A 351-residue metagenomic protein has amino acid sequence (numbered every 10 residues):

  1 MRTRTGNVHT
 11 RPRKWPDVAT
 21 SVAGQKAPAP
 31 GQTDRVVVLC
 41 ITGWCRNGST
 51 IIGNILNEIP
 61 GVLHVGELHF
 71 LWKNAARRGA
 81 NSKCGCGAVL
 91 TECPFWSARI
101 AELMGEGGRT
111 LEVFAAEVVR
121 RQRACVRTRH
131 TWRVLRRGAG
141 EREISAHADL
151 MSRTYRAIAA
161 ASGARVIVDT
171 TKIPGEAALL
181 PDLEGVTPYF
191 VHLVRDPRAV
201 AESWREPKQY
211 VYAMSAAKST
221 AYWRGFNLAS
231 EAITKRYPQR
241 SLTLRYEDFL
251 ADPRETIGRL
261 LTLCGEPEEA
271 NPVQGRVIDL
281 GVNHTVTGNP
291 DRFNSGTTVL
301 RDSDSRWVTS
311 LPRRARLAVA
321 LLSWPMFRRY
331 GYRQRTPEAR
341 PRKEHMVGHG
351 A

Functional and structural regions predicted by a protein language model:
R2-V38: Extreme N-terminal, non-catalytic leader segments that precede Walker-type/kinase nucleotide-binding cores
I41: Hydrophobic anchor at the beta1->P-loop junction of P-loop NTPases
T50-G61: A conserved segment at the C-terminal end of the G1
L68-I167, L300: PAPS-dependent sulfation machinery
A76, K235-R313, G348: The conserved 3'-phosphoadenosine-5'-phosphosulfate
A157-A161, A229-S241, A315-A318, L322 (+1 more regions): A structural motif corresponding to the C-terminal end of an alpha-helix and its immediate exit/capping segment
D169-K172, L180-R205: Conserved phosphate-donor/acceptor-positioning beta-strand/loop module used by diverse small-molecule
V308-A351: C-terminal accessory extensions appended to soluble enzyme cores
